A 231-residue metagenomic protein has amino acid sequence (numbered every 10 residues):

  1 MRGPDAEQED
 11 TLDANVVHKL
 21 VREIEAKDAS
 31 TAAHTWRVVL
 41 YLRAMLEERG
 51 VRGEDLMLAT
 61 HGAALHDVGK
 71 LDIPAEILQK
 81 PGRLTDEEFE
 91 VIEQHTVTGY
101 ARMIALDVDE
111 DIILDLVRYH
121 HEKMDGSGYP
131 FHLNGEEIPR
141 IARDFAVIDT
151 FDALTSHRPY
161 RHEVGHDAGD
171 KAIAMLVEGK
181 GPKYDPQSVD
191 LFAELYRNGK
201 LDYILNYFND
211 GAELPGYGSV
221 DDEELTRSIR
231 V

Functional and structural regions predicted by a protein language model:
M1-P4: Juxtamembrane or sensor-core-proximal signal-transducing alpha helices that couple sensory domains to cytosolic
E7, T11-V231: Metal-dependent catalytic cores of enzymes that make or break cyclic nucleotides and related phosphoester linkages
